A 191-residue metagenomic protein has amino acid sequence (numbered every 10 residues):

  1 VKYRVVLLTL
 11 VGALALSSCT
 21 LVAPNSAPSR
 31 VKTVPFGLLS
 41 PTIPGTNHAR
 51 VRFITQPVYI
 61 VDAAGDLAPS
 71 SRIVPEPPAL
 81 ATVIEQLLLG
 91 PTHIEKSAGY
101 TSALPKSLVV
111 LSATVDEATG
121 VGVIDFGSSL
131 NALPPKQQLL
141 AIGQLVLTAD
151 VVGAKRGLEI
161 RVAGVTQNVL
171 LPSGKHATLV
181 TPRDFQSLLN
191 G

Functional and structural regions predicted by a protein language model:
V1-G191: Bimodal "functional hotspot" detector
